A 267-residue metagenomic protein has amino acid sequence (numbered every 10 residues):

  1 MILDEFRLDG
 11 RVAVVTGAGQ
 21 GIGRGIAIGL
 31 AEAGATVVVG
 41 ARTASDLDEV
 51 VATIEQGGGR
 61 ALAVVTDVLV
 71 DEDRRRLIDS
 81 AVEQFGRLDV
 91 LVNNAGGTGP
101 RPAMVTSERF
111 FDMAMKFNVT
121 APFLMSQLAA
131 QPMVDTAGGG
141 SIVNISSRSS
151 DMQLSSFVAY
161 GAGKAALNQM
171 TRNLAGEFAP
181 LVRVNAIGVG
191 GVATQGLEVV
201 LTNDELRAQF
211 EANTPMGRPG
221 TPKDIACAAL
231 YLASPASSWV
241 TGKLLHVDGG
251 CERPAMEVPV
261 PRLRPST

Functional and structural regions predicted by a protein language model:
M1-D4, M152, T241-T267: Short C-terminal tail/terminal secondary-structure segment of NAD(P)H-dependent dehydrogenase/reductase domains
V12, G19-G21: Conserved glycine-rich cofactor-binding loop
V92, A179-R183, V240-G242: Short, small/polar-rich loop/turn modules that mediate ligand/substrate recognition or access, typified
P102-A103, S107-M115, L206, F210: Substrate-binding pocket helix/loop in short-chain dehydrogenase/reductase
S126, G163, T171: Active-site helix of classical SDR
Q131, A175-P180, S238: Alpha-helical segment proximal to the catalytic Tyr-Lys
S147: Residue(s) in the substrate-gating loop at a strand-loop-helix junction that position the organic substrate next
